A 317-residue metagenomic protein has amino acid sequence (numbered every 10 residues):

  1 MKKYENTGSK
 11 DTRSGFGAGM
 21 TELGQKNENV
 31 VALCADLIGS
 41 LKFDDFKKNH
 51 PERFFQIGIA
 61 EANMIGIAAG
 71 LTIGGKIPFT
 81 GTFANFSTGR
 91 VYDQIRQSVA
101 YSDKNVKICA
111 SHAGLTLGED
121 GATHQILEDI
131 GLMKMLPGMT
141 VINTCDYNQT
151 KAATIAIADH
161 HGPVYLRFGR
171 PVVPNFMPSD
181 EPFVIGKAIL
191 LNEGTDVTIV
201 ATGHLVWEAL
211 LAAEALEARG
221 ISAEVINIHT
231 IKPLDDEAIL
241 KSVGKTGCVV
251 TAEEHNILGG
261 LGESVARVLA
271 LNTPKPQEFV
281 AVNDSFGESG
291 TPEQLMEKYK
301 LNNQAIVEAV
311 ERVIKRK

Functional and structural regions predicted by a protein language model:
M1-R167, V172, P182: Thiamine diphosphate
K2, R13-G15, K26-N29, L37-K48 (+2 more regions): Thiamine diphosphate
